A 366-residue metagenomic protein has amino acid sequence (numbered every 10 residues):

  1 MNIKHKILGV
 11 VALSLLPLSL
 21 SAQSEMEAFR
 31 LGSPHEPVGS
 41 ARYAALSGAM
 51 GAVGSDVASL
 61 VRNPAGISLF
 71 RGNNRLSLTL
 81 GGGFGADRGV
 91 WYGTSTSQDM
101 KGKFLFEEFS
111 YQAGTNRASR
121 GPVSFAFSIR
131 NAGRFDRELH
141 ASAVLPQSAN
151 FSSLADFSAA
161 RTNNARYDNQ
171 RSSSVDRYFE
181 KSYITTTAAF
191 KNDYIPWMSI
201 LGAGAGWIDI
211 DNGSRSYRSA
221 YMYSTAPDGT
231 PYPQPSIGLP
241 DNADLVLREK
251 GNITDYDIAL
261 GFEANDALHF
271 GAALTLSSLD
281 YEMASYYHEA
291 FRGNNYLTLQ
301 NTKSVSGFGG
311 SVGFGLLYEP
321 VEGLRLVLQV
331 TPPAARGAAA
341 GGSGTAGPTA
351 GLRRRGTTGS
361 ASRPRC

Functional and structural regions predicted by a protein language model:
M1-E27: Bacterial Sec-dependent N-terminal signal peptides
Q23-V38, A44, G114-C366: Outer-membrane beta-barrel porins/channels
E25-M50, S68-D87: Transmembrane beta-strand segments of Gram-negative outer membrane beta-barrel proteins
A44-S59, T96-Q98, A243-E249: Asp/Glu-centered strand-loop micro-motifs enriched in Gly/Pro and often flanked by an aromatic residue
G54-R62, S68-A149, T254: Outer-membrane beta-barrel translocator/receptor signature
A65-G66, A264: Short amphipathic alpha-helices and their capping/turn segments at secondary-structure boundaries
